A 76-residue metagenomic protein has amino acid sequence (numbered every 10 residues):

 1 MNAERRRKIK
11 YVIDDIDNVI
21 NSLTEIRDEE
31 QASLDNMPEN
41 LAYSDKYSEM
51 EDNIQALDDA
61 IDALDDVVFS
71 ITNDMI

Functional and structural regions predicted by a protein language model:
M1-I76: Long, low-complexity or tandemly repetitive, helically biased scaffold regions used for multimeric assembly/adhesion
